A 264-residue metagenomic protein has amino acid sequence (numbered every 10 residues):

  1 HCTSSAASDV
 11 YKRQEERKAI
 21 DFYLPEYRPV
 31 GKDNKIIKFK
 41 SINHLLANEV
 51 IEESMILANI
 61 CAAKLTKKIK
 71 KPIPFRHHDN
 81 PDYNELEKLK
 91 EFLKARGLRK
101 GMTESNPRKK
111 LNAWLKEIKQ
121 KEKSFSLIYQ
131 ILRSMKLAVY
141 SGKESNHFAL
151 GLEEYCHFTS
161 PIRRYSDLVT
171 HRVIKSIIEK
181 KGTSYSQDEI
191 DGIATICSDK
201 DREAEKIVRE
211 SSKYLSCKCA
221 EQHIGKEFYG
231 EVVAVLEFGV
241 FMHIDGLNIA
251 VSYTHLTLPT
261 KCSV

Functional and structural regions predicted by a protein language model:
H1-A7, T257-T260, V264: Positively charged, low-complexity/disordered segments
S5-S252, L256: Electropositive polyanion-binding surfaces
